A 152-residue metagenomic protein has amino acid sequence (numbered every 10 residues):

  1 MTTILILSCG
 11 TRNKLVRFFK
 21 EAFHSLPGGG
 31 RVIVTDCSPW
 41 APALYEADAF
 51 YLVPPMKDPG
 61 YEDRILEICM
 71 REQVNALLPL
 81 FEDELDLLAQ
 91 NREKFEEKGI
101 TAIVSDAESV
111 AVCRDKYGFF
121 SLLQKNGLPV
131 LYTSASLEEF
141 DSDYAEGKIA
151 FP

Functional and structural regions predicted by a protein language model:
M1-I103: ATP-binding N-terminal substructure of ATP-dependent carboxylate-amine bond-forming enzymes
G10, E82-D83, A107-A111, S136: Short histidine/acidic/glycine/proline-rich micro-motifs that form metal- and phosphate-coordinating active-site loops
V110-P152: Active-site nucleotide/adenylate-binding loops and adjacent lid/helix of ATP-dependent enzymes
